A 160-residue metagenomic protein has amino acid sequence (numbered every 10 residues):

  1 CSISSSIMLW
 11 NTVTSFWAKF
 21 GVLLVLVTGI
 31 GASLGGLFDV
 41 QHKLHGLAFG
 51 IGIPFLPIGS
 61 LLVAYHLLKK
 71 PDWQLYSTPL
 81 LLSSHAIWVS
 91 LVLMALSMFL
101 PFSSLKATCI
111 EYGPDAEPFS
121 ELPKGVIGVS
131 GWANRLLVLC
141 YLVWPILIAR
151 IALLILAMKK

Functional and structural regions predicted by a protein language model:
C1-F20, L26, A32-H42, G46-F49: Early transmembrane hairpin module of multi-pass membrane proteins
C1-S5, L24-G35, G52-L62, V89-L100 (+1 more regions): Membrane-embedded alpha-helical transmembrane segments of multi-pass integral membrane proteins
M8-F20, L68-L80, A157-M158: Membrane-interface helix-boundary motifs at transmembrane edges
I30-S77: Membrane-proximal helix-loop-helix units in multi-pass membrane proteins
T78-M94: Interfacial and helix-entry/exit segments of alpha-helical transmembrane bundles in multi-pass inner-membrane proteins
L80-S83, G125-L139: Individual transmembrane alpha-helices with interfacial aromatic-anchor signatures
L105-W132: Short, membrane-exposed interhelical loops at transmembrane-helix boundaries
I151-K160: Membrane-interface capping segments at transmembrane-helix boundaries
